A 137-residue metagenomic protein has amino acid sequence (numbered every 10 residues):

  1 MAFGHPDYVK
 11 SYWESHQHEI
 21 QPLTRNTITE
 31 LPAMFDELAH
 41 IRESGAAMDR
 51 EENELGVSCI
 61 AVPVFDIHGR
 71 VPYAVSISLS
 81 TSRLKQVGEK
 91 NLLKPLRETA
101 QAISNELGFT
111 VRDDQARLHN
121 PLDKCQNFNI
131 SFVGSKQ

Functional and structural regions predicted by a protein language model:
M1-A2, A39, V62, Q101 (+1 more regions): Generic alpha-helical structural context detector
M1-N53: Short, solvent-exposed recognition segments
T24, I28, L55, L122-I130: Intrinsically disordered, low-complexity polar/acidic regions
V64-I67: Sensor-regulatory modules in signal-transduction proteins
Y73-Q137: Juxtadomain coupling helices with adjacent low-complexity linkers
